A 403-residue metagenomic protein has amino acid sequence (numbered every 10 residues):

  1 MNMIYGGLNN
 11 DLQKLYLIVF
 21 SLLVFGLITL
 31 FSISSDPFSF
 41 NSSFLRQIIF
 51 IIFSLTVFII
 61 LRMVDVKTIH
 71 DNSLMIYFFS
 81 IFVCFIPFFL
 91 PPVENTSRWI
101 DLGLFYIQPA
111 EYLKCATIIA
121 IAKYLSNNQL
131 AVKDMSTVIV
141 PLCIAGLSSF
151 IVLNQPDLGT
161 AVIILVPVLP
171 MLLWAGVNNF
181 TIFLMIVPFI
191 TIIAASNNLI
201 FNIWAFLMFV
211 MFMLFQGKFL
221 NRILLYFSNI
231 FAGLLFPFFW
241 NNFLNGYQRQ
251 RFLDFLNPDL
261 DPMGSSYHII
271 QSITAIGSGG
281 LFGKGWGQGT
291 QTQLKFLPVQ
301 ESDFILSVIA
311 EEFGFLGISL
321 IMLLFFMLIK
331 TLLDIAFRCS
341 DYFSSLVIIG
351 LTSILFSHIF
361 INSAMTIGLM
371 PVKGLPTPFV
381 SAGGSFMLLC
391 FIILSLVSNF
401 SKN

Functional and structural regions predicted by a protein language model:
M1-L8, P37: Cytosolic juxtamembrane amphipathic/interface segments immediately preceding and feeding into a transmembrane helix
M1-M3, L30, N362-N403: A juxtamembrane structural motif centered on a specific transmembrane helix
G7-L8, T137-V138, L294-L297, C339-S340: Helix-boundary and loop/linker segments of multi-pass membrane transporters
Y16-T29, D36-M263, E311-M365, I392 (+1 more regions): Hydrophobic alpha-helical transmembrane segments of multi-pass inner membrane proteins, especially in bacterial systems
F85-F88, D101-L102, S148-Q155, T274 (+3 more regions): Transmembrane alpha-helix interface/packing and boundary motifs in multi-pass membrane proteins, characterized by
D157-V162, K284-G289, Q300-S302, K373 (+2 more regions): Transmembrane helix boundary and interhelical junction motifs in multipass membrane proteins
D254-S302, F313-G317: TM-adjacent membrane-interface loops and short helices in multi-pass inner/ER membrane proteins
